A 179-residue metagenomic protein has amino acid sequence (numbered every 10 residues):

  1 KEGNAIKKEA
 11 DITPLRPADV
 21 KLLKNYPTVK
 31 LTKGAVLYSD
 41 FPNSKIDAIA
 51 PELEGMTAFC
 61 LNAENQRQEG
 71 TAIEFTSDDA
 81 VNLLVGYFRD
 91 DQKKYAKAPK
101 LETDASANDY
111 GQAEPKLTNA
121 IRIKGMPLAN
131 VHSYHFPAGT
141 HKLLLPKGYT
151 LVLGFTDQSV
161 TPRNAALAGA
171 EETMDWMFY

Functional and structural regions predicted by a protein language model:
K1-L23, F136, L144-G148, F155-Y179: Activation corresponds to long, low-complexity, non-globular regions
G3-N4, N65, K93, G125: Intrinsic-disorder/low-complexity loop/linker signature
N4, E9, P17, D47-I49 (+6 more regions): Residue-level detector of intrinsically disordered, flexible termini and proteolytic processing junctions
D11-Q66, A168-Y179: Glycan-recognition and processing domains
N62-N65, E69-N82, H132-H141: Extracellular and analogous surface-interaction loops
D79-D91: A short beta-strand element within beta-rich, extracytoplasmic domains of secreted/secretory-pathway proteins
A96-N164: Contiguous ligand/interfacial binding patches
